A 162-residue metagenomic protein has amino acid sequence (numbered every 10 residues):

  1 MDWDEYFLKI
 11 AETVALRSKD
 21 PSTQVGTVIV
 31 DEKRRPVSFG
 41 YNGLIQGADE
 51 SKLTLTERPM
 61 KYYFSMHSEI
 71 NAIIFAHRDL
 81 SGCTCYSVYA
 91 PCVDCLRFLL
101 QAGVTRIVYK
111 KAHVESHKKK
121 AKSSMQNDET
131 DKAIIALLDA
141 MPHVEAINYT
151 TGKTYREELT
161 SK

Functional and structural regions predicted by a protein language model:
M1-K162: Zinc-dependent deaminase catalytic domain
